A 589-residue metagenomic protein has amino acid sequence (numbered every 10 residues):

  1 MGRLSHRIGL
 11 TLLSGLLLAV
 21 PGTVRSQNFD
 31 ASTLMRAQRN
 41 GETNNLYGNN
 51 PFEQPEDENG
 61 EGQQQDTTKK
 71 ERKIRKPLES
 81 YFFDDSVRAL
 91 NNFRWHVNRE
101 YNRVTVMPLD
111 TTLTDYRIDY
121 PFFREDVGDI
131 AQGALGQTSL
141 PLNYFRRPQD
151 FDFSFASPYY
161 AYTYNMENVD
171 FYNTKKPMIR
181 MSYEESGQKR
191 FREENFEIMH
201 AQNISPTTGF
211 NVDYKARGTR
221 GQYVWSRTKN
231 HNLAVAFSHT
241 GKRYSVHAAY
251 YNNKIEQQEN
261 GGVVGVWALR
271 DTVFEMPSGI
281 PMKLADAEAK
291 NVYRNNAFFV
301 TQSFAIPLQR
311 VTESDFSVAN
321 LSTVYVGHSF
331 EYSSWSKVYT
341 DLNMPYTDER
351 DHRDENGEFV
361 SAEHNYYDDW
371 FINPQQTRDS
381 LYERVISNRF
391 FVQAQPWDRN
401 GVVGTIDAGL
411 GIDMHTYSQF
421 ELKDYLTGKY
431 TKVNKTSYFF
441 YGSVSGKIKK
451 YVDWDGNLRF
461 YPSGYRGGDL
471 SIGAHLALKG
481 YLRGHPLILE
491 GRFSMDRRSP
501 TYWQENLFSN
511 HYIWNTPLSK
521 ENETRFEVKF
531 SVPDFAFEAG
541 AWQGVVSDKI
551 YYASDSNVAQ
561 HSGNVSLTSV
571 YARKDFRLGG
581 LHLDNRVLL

Functional and structural regions predicted by a protein language model:
M1-L34: Bacterial Sec-dependent N-terminal signal peptides
S5, G9, Q38-G41, D575-F576 (+1 more regions): Small/flexible residues
H6, R36-R39, S333, W397: Generic surface-pattern signal
L13-S14, V24, N168, M199 (+6 more regions): A general structural-boundary detector
V20, E256, N343-P345: Hydrophobic alpha-helical segments
Q27-N296, A305-N320, Y481-P486: Membrane-proximal, glycine/serine-rich, low-complexity loop/turn segments characteristic of large bacterial
T174-K176, A285-D348, H352-L589: Exposed, low-structure sequence patches enriched in small/polar residues
